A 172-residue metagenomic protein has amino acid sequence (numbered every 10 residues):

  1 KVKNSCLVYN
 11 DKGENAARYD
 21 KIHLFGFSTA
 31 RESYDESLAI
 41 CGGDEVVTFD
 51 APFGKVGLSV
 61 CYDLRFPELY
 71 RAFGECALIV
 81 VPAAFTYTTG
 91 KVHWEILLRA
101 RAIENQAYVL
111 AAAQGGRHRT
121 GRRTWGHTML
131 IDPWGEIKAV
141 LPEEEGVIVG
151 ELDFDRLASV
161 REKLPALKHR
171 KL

Functional and structural regions predicted by a protein language model:
K1-G74, Y87-I96, K163-A166: Active-site catalytic loop in hydrolytic enzyme cores
V8-N10, I131-D132, G150-E151: Short beta-strand-to-turn element immediately C-terminal to the catalytic PLP-Schiff-base lysine in fold type I
E14-A17, E136-K138, A158: Short helix-loop capping/hinge motifs at secondary-structure junctions, enriched in acidic/polar residues
R31-D35, G74-I79, G150-D155: A signal for specific C-terminal beta-sheet/loop modules enriched in small/flexible residues with GP/PG/PP motifs
K55, L64-I148: CN hydrolase (nitrilase-like) catalytic-core segments centered on the catalytic cysteine and neighboring Lys/Glu
D155-L172: A short C-terminal boundary segment appended to hydrolase-like catalytic domains
